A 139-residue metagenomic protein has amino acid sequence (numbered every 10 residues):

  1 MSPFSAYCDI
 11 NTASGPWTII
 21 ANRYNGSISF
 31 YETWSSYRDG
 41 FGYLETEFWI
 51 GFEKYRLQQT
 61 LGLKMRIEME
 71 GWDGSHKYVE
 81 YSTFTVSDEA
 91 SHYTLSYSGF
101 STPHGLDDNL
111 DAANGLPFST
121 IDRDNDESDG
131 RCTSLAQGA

Functional and structural regions predicted by a protein language model:
M1-N114: Extracellular beta-rich globular recognition domains, centered on the fibrinogen C-terminal
S101-A139: Aromatic sugar-binding interfaces of carbohydrate-active proteins
